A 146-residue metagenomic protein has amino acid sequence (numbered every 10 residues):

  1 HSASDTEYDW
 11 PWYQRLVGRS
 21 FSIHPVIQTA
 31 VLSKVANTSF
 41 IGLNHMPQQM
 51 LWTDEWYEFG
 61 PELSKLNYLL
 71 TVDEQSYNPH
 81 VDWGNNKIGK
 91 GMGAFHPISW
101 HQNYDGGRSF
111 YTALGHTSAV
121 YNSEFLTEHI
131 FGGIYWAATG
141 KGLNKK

Functional and structural regions predicted by a protein language model:
H1-V81, K146: An acidic, glycine-rich "communication" segment
Q75-K146: Extracellular ligand-binding/catalytic regions of CAZymes and related secreted enzymes and adhesion modules
